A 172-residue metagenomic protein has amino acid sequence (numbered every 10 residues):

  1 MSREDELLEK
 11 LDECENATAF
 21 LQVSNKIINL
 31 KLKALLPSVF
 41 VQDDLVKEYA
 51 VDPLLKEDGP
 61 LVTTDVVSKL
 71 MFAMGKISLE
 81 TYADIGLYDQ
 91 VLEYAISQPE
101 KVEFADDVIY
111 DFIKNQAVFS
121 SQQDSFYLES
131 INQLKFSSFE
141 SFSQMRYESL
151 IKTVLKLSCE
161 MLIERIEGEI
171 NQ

Functional and structural regions predicted by a protein language model:
M1-F72, I77-Q172: Amphipathic alpha-helical interface elements
